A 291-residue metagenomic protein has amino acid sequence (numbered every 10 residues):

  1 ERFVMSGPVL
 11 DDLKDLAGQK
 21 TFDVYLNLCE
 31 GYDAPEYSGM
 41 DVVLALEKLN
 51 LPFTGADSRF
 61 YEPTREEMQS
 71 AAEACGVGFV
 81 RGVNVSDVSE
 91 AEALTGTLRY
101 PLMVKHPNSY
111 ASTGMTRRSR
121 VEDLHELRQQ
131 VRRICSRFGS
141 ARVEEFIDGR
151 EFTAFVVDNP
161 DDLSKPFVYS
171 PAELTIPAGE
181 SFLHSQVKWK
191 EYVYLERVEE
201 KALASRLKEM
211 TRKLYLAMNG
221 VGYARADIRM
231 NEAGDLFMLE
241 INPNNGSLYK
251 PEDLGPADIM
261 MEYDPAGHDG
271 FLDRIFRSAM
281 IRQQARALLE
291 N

Functional and structural regions predicted by a protein language model:
E1-N84: Conserved N-proximal alpha/beta basic substrate-recognition cap immediately N-terminal to, or forming the N-lobe
A17-Q19, S58-E144, D148-R150, K208: Active-site nucleotide/adenylate-binding loops and adjacent lid/helix of ATP-dependent enzymes
Y25, F53, G82, V104 (+3 more regions): Generic preference for hydrophobic
E30, N108, D148, M230 (+1 more regions): Short, glycine/acidic-enriched loop or turn micro-motifs at the edges of active sites
Y37-S38, V43, S181-K188, K250-G255: Short, flexible, mixed-charge acidic loops at enzyme active sites
D123-E209, M230-F237: Phosphate-binding site of ATP-dependent enzymes
E200-N291: ATP-dependent carboxylate activation and anion-phosphoryl transfer catalytic cores that bind Mg-ATP to form
